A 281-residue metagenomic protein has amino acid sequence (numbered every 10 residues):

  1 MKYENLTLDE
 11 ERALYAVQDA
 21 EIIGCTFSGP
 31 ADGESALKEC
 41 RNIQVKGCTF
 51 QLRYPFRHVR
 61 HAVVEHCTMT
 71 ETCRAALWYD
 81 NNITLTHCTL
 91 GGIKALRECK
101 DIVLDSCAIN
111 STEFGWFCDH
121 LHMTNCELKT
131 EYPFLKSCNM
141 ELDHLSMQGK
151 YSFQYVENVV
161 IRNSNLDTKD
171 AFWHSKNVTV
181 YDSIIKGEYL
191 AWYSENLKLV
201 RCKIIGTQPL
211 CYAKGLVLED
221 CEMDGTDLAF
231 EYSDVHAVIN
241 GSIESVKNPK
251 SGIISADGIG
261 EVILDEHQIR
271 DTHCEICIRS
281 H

Functional and structural regions predicted by a protein language model:
M1-H281: Long, distal/terminal scaffolding or interaction modules with repetitive or compositionally biased sequence
